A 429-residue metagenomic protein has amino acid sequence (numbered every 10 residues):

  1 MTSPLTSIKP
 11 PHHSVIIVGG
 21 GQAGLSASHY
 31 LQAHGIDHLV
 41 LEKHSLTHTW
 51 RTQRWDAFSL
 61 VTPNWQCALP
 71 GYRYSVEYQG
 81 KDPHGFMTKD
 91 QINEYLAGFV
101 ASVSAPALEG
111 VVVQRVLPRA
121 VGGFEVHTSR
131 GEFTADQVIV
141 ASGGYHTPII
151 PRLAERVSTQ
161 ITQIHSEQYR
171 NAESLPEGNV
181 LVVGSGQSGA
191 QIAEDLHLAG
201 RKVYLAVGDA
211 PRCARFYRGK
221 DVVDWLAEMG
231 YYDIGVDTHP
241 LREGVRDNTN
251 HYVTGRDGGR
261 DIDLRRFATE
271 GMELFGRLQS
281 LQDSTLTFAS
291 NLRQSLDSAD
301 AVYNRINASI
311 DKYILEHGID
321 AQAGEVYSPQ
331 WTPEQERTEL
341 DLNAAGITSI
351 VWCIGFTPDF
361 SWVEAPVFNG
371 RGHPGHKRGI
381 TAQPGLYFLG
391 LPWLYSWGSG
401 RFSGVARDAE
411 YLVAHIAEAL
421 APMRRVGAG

Functional and structural regions predicted by a protein language model:
T2-G20, S26-T52, H84-G429: Flavin (primarily FAD) cofactor-binding/catalytic cores of flavoenzymes
Q53-Q79, V222-H239: N-terminal glycine-rich dinucleotide-binding loop that anchors FAD/FMN and/or NAD(P) in oxidoreductases
